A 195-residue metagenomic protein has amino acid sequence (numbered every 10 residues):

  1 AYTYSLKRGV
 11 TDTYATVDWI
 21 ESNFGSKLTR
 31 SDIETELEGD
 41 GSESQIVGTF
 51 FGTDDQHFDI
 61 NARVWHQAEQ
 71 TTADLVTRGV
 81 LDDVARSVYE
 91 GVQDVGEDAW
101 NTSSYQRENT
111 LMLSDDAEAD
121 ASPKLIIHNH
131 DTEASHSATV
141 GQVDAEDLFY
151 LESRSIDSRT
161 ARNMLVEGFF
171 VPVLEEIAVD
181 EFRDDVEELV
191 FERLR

Functional and structural regions predicted by a protein language model:
A1-F149, S153-R154, I177, R183-D185 (+1 more regions): Conserved beta-strand/loop scaffold segments within soluble protein domains that form the structured core and edges
V140, F149-P172: Extended amphipathic alpha-helical segments enriched in small hydrophobics
E167-F170, L174-R183: C-terminal helix-coil-helix/basic helical segment that borders enzyme active sites and/or dimer interfaces and provides
